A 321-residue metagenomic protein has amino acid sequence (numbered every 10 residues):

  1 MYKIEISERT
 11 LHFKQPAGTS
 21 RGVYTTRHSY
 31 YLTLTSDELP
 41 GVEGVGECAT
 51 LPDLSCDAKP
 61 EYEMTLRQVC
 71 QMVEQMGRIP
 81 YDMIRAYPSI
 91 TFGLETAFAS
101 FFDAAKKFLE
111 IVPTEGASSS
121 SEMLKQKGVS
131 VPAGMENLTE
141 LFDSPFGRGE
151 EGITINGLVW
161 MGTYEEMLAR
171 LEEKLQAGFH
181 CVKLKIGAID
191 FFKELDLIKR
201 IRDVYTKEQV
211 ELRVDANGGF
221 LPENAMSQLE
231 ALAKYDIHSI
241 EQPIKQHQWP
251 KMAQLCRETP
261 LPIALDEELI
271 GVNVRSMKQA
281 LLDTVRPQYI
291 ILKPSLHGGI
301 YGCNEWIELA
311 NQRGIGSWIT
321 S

Functional and structural regions predicted by a protein language model:
M1-L212, N217-G219, M226, E230-A233: N-terminal capping/lid subdomain adjacent to the active-site entrance of alpha/beta enzymes
I189-S321: Catalytic core of soluble alpha/beta enzymes
